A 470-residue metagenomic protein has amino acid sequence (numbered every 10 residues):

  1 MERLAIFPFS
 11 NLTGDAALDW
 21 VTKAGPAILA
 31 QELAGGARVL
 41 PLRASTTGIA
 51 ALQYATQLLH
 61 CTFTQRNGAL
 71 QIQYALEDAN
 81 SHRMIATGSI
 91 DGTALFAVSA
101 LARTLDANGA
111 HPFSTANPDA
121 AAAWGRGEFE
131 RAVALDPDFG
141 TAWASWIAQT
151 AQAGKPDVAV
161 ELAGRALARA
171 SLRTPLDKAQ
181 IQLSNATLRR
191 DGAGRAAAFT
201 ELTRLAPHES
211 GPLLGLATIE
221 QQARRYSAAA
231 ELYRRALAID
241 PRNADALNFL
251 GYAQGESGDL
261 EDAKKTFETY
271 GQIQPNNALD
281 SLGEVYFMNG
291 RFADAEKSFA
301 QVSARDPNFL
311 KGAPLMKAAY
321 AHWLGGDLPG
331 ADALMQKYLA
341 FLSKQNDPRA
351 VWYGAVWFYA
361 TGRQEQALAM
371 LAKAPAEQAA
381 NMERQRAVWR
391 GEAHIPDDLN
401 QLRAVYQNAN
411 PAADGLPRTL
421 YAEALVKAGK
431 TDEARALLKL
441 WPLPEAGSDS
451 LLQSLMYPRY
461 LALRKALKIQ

Functional and structural regions predicted by a protein language model:
M1-S298, S303-F309, P314: Acidic, proline/glycine-rich low-complexity intrinsically disordered segments
D157, A193, P212, Q222-R225 (+3 more regions): Alpha-helical protein-protein interaction modules
